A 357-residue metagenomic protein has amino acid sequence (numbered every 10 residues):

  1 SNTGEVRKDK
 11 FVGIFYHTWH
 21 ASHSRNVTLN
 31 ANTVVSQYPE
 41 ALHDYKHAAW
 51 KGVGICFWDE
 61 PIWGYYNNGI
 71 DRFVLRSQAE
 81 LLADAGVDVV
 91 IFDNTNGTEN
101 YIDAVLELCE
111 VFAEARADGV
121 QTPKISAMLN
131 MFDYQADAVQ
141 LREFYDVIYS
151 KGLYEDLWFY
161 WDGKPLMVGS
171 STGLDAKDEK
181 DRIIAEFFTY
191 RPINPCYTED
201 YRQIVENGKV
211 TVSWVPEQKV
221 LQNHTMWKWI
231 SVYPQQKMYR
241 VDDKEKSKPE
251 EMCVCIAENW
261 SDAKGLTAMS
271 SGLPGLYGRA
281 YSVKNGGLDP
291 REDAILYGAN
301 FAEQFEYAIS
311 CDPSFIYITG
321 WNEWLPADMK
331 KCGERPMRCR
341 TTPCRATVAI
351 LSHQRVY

Functional and structural regions predicted by a protein language model:
S1-Y357: Glycan-processing catalytic domains of CAZymes
